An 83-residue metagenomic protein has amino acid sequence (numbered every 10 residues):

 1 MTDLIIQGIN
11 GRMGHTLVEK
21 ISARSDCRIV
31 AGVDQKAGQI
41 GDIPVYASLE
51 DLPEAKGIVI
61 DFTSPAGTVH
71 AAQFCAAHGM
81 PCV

Functional and structural regions predicted by a protein language model:
M1-I5: Extreme N-terminal starter segment of soluble prokaryotic enzymes
I6-E19: N-terminal Rossmann NAD(P)H-binding glycine-rich loop of SDR-like oxidoreductase domains
K20-D42: NAD(P)-binding Rossmann-fold cofactor-contacting core
I29, V45, C82-V83: Hydrophobic beta-strand scaffold residues
G41-A55: Short acidic low-complexity segments
V59-I60: N-terminal Rossmann-like NAD(P) cofactor-binding module of classical short-chain dehydrogenase/reductase
S64, V69-V83: Beta-strand-loop-alpha-helix segment that lines the small-molecule cofactor/substrate pocket of alpha/beta enzymes
